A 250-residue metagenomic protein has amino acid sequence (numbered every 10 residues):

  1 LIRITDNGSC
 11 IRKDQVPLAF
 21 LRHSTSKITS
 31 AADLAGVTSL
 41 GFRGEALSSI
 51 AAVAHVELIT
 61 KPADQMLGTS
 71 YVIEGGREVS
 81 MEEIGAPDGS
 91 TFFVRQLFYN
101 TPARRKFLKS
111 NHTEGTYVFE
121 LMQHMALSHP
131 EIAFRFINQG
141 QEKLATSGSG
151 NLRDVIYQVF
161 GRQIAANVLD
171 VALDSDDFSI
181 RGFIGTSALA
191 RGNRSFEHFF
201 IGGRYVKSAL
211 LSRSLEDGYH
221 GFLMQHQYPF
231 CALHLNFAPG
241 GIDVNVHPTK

Functional and structural regions predicted by a protein language model:
L1-K250: N-terminal phosphate-binding caps/lids of nucleotide- and nucleic-acid-binding domains
